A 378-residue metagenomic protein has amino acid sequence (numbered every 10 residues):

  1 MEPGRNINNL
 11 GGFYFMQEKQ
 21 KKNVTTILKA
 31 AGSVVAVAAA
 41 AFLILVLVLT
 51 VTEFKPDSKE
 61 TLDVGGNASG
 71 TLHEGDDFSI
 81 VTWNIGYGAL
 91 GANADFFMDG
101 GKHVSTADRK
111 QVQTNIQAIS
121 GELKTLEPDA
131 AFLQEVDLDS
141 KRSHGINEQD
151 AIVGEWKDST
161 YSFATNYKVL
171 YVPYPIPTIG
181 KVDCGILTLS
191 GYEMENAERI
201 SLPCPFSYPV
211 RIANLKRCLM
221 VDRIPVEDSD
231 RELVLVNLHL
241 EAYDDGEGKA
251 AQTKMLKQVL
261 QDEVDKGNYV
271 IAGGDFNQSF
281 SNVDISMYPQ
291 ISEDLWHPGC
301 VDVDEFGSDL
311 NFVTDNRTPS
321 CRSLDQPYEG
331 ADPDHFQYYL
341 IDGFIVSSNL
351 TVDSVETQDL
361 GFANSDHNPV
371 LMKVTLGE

Functional and structural regions predicted by a protein language model:
E2-F13: Positively charged N-terminal leader segments that act as targeting/secretion signals
Q17-D150, G154-E155, F163-Y174, T178-D183 (+1 more regions): N-terminal, active-site-proximal structural segment of metallo-dependent hydrolase catalytic domains
S79-I85, I116-G145, L189, D222-I224 (+4 more regions): Active-site beta-strand/loop signature of hydrolases that rely on acidic residues for catalysis
Y87-G88, D137-S140, N166-L170, M194-E195 (+3 more regions): Solvent-exposed loop/turn segments at secondary-structure junctions within structured extracellular/periplasmic domains
K102-D108, V136-L138, P203-R211, H239-E247: Surface-exposed cleft-lining segments at the edges of enzyme active sites
G154-K157, K181-A197, R223-P225, D332-T351 (+1 more regions): Conserved beta strand-loop-helix elements of the APE1-like EEP
K168-L233, N237: A well-ordered secondary-structure block
D244-S348: Metal-dependent phosphoesterases centered on the DNase I-like endonuclease/exonuclease/phosphatase
